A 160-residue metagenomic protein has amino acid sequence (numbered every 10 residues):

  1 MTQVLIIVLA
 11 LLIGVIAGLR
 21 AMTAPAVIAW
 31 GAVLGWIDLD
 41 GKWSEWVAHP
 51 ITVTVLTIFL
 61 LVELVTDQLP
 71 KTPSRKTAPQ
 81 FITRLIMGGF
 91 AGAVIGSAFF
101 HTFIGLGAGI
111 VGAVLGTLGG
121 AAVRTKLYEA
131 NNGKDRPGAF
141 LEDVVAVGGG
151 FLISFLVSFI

Functional and structural regions predicted by a protein language model:
M1-V8, G31-I51, A91-G107, L152-I160: Helix-coil boundary and interhelical linker segments in multi-pass alpha-helical membrane proteins
A29-W30, L34-D38, V47-D67, P79-R84 (+1 more regions): Alpha-helical transmembrane segments and their juxtamembrane interface "caps" in small multi-pass membrane proteins
L61-K76, G119-N131: C-terminal ends of transmembrane helices
E63, T83-G92, E142-V147: Core segments of transmembrane alpha-helices that mediate helix-helix packing or line hydrophobic substrate/ligand
S74-I86, A108, D135-L141: Cytoplasmic-side transmembrane-helix entry/capping segments in multi-pass membrane proteins
I86-A98, L106, I110-A122: Mid-bilayer segments of alpha-helical transmembrane spans in multi-pass integral membrane proteins that mediate
T125-V145: Interfacial loop-to-transmembrane junctions
A139-S158: Final/C-terminal transmembrane alpha-helix of multipass membrane proteins
